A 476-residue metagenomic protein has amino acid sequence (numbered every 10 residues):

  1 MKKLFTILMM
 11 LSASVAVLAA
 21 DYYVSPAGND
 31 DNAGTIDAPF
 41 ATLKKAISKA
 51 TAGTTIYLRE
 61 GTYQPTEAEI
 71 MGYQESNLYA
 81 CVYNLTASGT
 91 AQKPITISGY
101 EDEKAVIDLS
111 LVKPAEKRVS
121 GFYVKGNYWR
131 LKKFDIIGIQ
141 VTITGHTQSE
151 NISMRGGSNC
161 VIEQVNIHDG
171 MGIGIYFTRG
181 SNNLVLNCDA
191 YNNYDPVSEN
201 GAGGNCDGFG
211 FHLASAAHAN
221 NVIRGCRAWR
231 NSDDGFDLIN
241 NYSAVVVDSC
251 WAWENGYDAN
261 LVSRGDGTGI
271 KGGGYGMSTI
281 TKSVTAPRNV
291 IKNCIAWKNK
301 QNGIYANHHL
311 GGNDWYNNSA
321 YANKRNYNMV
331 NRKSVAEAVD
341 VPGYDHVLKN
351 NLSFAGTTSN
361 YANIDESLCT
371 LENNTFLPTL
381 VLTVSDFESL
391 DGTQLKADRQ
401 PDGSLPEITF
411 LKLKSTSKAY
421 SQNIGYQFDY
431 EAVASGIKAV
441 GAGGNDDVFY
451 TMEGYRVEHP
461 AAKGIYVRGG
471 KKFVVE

Functional and structural regions predicted by a protein language model:
L4-A13: Sec-dependent N-terminal signal peptides
V15-A19: Sec/Tat signal peptide C-region and signal peptidase I cleavage site
P26-P65, N77-L85, S417, T451-E458: Acidic Gly/Asp/Thr-rich repetitive segments characteristic of extracellular carbohydrate-active and adhesion proteins
K44, S48-A52, P65-T96, V106-K133 (+2 more regions): Extracellular beta-strand-rich solenoid/capping regions of secreted or surface-exposed proteins that bind or remodel
R59-E60, P94, Y100-K104, N127-G138 (+8 more regions): Right-handed parallel beta-helix
G72-N77, A336-K438: Acidic, glycine- and Ser/Thr-rich low-complexity intrinsically disordered tracts in extracellular/secreted proteins
A432-E453: Residue-level detector of functionally pivotal "anchor" positions at catalytic/ligand-binding pockets or at interdomain
I465-E476: C-terminal tail/sorting-segment detector
